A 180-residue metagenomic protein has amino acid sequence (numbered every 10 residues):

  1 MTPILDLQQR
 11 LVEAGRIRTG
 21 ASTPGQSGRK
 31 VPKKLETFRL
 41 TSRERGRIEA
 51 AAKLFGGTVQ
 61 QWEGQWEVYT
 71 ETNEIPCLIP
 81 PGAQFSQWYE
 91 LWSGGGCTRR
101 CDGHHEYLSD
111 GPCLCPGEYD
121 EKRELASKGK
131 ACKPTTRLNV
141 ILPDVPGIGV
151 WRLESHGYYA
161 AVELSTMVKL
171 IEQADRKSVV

Functional and structural regions predicted by a protein language model:
M1-V145: OB-fold ssDNA-binding interfaces and closely related basic DNA-contact patches used across DNA replication/repair
P134-I171: Short acidic, glycine/tyrosine-flanked loop/strand segments centered on an H-E-D-like triad
A174-R176: A recognition module on extended beta-rich or small alphabeta surfaces enriched in W/G with H and D/E
V179: Conserved small/polar residues in nucleotide/adenosyl-binding loops
